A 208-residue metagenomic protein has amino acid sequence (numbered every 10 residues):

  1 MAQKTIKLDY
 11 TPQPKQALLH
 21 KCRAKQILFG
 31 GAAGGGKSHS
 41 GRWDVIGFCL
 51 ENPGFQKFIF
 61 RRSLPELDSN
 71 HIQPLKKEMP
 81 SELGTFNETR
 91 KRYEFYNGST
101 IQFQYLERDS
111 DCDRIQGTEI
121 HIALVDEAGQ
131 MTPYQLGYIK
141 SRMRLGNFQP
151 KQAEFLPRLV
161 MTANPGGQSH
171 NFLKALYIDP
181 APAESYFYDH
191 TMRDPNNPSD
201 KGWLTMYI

Functional and structural regions predicted by a protein language model:
M1-I208: Phosphate/NTP-binding elements of NTP-utilizing enzymes
